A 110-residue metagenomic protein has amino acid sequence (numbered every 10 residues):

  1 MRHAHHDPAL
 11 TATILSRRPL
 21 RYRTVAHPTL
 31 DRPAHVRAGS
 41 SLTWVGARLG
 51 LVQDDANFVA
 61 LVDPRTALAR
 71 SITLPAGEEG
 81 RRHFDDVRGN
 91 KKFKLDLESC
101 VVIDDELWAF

Functional and structural regions predicted by a protein language model:
H3-H35: A short helix->beta-strand "capping" segment at the edge of beta-propeller domains
R23-F58: Beta-strand-rich domains and repeat architectures in extracellular enzymes and scaffolds, especially beta-propellers
T29, T66-E106: Blade-loop segments of beta-propeller domains
R48-G50, E106-A109: Entry beta-strands of beta-propeller and related beta-repeat scaffolds
V62-P64: Structural recognition of the beta-propeller blade-terminating site
